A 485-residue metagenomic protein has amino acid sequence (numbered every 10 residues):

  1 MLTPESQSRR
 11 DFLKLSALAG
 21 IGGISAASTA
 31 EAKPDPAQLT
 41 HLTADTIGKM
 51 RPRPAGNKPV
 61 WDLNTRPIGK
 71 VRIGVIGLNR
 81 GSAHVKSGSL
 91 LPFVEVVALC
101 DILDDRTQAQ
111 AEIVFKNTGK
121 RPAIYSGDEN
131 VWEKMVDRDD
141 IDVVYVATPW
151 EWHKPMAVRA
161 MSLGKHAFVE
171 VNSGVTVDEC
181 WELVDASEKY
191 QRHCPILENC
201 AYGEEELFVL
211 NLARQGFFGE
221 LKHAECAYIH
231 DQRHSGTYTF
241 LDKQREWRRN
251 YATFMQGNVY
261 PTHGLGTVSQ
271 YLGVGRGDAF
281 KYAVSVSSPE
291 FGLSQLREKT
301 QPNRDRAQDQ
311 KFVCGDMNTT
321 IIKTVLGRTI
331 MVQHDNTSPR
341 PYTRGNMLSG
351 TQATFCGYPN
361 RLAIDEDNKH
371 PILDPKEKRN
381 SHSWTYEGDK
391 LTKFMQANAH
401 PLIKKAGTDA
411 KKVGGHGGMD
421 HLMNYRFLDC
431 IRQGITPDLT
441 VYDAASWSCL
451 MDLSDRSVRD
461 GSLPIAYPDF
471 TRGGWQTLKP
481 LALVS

Functional and structural regions predicted by a protein language model:
L2-S6, L13-I24, S28-K165, W181 (+1 more regions): N-terminal glycine-/serine-/threonine-rich beta1-alpha1-beta2 phosphate-ribose binding loop of Rossmann-like
P4, L15-G20, I24, P36-H41 (+5 more regions): C-terminal helical cap and adjacent loop that interface with cofactors, partners, or active-site loops
N79-S82, Y190-P195, C200-F312, G345 (+1 more regions): Predominantly a Rossmann-like dinucleotide-binding segment in NAD(P)-dependent oxidoreductases
M161, V175, E179-W181, Y202: Hydrophobic, small-residue-rich alpha-helical packing segments that form membrane-like cores
G164-T176: ADP-ribose/adenylate-binding Rossmann-like module
T320-L326, G350: Active-site beta-strand termini and strand-to-loop segments that position acidic
